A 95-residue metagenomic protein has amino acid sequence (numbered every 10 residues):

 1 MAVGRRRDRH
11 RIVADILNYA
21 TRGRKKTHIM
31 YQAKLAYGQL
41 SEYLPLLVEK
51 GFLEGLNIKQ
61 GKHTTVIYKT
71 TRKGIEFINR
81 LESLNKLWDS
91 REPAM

Functional and structural regions predicted by a protein language model:
M1-A14: Short alpha-helical segments that sit at the start of domains
A20-H28: Short capping segments at the starts of secondary-structure elements
Y43: Residues within the DNA-recognition helix of helix-turn-helix
V48-K59: A short, conserved structural fragment
T64-N79: Basic, amphipathic "hinge/linker" alpha-helix immediately C-terminal to the N-terminal HTH DNA-binding motif
N79-M95: Amphipathic alpha-helical dimerization/coiled-coil segments that flank or bridge DNA-binding/regulatory modules
